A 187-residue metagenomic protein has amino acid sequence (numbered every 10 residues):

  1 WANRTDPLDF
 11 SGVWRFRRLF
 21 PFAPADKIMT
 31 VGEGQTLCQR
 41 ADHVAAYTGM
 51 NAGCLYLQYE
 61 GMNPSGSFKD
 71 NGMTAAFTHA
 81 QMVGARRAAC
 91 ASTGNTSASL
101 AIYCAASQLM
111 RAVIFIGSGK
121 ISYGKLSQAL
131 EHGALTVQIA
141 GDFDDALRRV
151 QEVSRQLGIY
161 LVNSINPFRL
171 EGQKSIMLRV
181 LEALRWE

Functional and structural regions predicted by a protein language model:
W1-E187: PLP-dependent amino-acid enzyme catalytic core
